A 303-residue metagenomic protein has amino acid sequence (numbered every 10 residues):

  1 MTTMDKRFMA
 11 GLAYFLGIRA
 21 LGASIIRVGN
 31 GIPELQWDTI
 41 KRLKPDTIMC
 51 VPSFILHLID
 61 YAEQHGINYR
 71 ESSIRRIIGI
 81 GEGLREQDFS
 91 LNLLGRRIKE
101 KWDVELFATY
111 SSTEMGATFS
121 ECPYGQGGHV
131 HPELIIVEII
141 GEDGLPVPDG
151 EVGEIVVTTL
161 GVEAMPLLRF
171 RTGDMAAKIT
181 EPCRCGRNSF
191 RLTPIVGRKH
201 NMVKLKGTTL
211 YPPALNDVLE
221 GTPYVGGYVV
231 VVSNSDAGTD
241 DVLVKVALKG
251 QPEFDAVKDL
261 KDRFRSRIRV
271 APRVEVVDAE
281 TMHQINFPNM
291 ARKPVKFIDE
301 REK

Functional and structural regions predicted by a protein language model:
M1-I25: Conserved AMP-binding loop of ANL adenylate-forming enzymes
L21-K303: Active-site glycine/GP-rich loop and adjacent strand/helix microenvironment that borders small-molecule binding pockets
